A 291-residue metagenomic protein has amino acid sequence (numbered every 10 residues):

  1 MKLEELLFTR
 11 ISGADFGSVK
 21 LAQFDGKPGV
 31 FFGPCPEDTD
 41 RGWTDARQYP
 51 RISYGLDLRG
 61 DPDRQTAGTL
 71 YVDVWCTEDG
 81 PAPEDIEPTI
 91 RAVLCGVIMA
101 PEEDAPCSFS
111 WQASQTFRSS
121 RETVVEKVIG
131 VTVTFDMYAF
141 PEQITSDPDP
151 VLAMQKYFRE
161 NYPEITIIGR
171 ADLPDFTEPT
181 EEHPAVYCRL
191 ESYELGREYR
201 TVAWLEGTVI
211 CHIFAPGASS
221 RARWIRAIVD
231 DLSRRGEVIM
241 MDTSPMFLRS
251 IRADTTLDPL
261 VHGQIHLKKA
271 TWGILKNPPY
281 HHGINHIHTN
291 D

Functional and structural regions predicted by a protein language model:
M1-D63, G96-S110, F140-S192, N290-D291: Small/polar-rich, solvent-exposed N-terminal microdomains that initiate assembly or binding
M1-R10, R59-Q65, P106-E164, Y193-E206 (+1 more regions): Short, charged interaction patches at domain edges and termini
D38-T39, D73-W75: N-terminal export/ancillary region detector
P50-I52, V133, A185-V186, V209 (+1 more regions): A broad, low-specificity signal marking well-ordered, structured residues that form hydrophobic/aromatic
S53-G55, D73, T134-D136, R189 (+1 more regions): Residues in well-ordered beta-strands of folded domains
A67, W75-E103, D147-P148, Y199-M241 (+2 more regions): Extracellular/virion structural assembly segments
E84, E181-L190, L195-Y199, R223: A structural signal for the main folded, soluble domain(s) of proteins
